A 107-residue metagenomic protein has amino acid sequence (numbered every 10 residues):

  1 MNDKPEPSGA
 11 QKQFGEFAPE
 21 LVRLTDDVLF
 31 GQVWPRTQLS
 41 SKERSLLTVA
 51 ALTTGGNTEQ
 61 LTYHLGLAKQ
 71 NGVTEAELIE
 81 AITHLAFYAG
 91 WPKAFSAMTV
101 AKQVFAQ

Functional and structural regions predicted by a protein language model:
M1-K42, G55, T62, G66 (+2 more regions): Acidic, glycine/proline-rich low-complexity segments that act as flexible tails and inter-domain linkers
S40, G72-I79: Helix N-cap / loop-to-helix initiation motif
R44-L52, I79-I82: Short, structured motif recognition centered on aromatic/hydrophobic residues
A51-N57, A89-G90: Short alpha-helix boundary/capping elements
N57-Q60, E77: Amphipathic, well-ordered alpha-helical segments in soluble domains
L67-N71, H84-F87: Short basic/hydrophobic patches in alpha-helices and adjacent helix-turn junctions that form amphipathic surface motifs
I79-K102: C-terminal structural segments of small proteins and small subunits
